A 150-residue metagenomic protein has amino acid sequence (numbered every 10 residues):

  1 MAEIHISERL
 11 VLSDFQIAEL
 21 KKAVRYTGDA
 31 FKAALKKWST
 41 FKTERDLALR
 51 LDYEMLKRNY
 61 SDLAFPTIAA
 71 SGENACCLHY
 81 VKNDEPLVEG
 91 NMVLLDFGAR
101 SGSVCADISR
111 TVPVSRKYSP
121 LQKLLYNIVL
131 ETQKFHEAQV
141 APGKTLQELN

Functional and structural regions predicted by a protein language model:
M1-N150: Active-site neighborhoods and metal-handling regions in enzymes and metal-associated proteins
